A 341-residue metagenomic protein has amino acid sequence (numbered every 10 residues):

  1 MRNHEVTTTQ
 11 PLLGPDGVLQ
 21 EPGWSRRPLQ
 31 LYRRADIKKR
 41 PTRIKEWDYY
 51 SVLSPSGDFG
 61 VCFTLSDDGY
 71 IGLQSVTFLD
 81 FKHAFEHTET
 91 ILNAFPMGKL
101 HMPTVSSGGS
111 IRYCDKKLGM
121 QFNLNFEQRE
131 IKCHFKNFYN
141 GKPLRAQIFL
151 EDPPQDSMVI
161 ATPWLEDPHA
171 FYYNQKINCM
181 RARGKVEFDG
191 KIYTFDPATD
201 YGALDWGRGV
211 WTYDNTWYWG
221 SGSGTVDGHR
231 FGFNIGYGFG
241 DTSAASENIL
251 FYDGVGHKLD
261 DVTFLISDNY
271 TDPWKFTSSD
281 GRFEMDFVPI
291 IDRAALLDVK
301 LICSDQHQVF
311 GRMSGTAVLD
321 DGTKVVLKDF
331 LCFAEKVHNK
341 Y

Functional and structural regions predicted by a protein language model:
M1-Y341: Structured soluble/peripheral alpha/beta segments that form catalytic or ligand/cofactor-binding pockets
